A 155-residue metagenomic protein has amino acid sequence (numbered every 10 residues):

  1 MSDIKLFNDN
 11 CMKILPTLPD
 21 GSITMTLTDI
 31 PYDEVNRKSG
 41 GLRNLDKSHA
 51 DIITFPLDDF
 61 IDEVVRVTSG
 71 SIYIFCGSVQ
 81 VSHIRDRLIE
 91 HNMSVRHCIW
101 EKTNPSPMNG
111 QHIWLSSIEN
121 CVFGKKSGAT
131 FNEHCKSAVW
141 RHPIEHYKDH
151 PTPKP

Functional and structural regions predicted by a protein language model:
S2-P155: Core catalytic lobe of class I
